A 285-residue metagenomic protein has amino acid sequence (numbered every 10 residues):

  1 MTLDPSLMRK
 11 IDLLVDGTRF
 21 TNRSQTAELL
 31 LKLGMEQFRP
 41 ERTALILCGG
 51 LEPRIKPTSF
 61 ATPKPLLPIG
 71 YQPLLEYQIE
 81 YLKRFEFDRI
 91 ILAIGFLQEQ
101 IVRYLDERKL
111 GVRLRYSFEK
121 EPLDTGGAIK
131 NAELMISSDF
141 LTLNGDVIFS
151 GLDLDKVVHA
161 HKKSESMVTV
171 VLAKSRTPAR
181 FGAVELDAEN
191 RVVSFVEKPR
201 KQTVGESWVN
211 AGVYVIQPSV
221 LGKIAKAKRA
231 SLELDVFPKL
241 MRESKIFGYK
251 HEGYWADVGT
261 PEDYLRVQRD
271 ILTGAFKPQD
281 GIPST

Functional and structural regions predicted by a protein language model:
P5-I46, R54, F60, Q72-N144: Conserved N-terminal catalytic core of the sugar/cofactor nucleotidyltransferase
D16, F20, F140-L141, I148-F149 (+4 more regions): Catalytic-core segments of class I nucleotidyltransferases/pyrophosphorylases that form NMP-activated intermediates
L51, D146-V147: Active-site metal-binding loops of divalent metal-dependent hydrolases
L66, V184-L186, F237, G248: A structural signal for short hydrophobic beta-strand segments in well-ordered beta-sheet cores
L66, Y116-S117, F195, G248: Generic preference for hydrophobic
S164-K174: A short, conserved acidic/glycine-rich loop-to-beta-strand motif that forms the donor nucleotide-sugar/metal
